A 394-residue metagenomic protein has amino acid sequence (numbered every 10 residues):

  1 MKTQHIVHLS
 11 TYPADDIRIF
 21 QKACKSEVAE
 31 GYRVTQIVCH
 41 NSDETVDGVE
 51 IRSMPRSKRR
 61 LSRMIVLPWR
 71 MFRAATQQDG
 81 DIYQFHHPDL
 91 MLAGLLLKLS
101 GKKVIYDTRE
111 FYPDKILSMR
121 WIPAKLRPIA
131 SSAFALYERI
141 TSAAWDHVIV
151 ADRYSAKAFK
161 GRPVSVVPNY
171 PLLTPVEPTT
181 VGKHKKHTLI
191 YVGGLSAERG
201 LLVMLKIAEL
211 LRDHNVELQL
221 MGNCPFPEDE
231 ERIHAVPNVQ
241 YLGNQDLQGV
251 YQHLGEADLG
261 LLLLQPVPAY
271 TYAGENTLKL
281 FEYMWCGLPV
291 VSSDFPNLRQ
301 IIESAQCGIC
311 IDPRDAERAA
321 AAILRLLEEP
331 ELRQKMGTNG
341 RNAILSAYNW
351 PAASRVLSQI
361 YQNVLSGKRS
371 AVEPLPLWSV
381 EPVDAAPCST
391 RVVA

Functional and structural regions predicted by a protein language model:
V7-L9, I149, P171, T180-A208 (+1 more regions): Conserved donor-binding/catalytic core segment of Leloir-type glycosyltransferases
K25, P68-T76, L92, L96-S100 (+4 more regions): Membrane-proximal helix-turn-helix segments that form the acceptor-binding/catalytic region of lipid-linked
N41-S42, V192, E217-E230: Glycosyltransferase donor-sugar binding loop
R52, F134-P178: Donor nucleotide-sugar binding/catalytic pocket of nucleotide-sugar-dependent glycosyltransferases
E228-L259: Nucleotide-activated donor-binding/catalytic signature segment of Leloir-type glycosyltransferases, i.e., the conserved
G260-L262, E282-W285, P289-S292: Short hydrophobic beta-strand element within catalytic cores of glycosyltransferases and related nucleotide-activated
S304-A305, I309-A316, R325-E331: Conserved acidic donor-binding segment of nucleotide-sugar-dependent glycosyltransferases
R318, R325, L332-A347, Q359: A short, well-ordered alpha-helix in the C-terminal region of glycosyltransferases
